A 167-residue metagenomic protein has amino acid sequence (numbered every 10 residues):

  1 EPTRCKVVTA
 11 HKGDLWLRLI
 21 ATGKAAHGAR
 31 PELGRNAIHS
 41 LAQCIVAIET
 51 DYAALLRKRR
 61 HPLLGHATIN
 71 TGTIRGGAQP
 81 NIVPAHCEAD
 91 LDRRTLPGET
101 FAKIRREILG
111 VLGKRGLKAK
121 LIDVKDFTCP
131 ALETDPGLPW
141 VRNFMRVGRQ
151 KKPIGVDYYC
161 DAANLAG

Functional and structural regions predicted by a protein language model:
P2-R4: A glycine-rich helix N-cap at a beta->alpha junction
A10, W16-G167: Metal-dependent amide/peptide-bond hydrolase catalytic core, centered on the "pita-bread" metallohydrolase fold
